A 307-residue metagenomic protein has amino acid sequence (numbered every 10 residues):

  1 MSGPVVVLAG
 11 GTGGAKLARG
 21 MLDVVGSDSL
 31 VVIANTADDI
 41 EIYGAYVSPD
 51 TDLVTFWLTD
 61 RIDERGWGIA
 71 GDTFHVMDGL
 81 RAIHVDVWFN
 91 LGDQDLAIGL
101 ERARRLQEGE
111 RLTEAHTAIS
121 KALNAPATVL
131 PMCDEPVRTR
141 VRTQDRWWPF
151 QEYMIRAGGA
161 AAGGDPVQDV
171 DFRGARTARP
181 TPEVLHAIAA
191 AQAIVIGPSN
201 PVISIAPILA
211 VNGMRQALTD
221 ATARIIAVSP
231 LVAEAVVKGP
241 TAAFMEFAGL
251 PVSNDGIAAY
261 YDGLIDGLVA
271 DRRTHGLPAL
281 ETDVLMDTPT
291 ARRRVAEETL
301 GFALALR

Functional and structural regions predicted by a protein language model:
M1-V6: Extreme N-terminal starter segment of soluble prokaryotic enzymes
K16-S29: A short, Lys/Arg-enriched amphipathic alpha-helix followed by its capping loop at the start of a domain
G26-D28, D220-I225: A short helix->loop->beta-strand "cap" motif at the edges of active sites that frequently abuts
A34-F172: Electropositive, gly/pro-rich neighborhoods at or near active sites that engage anionic ligands
Q168-I188: Active-site glycine-rich loop that binds ribose-phosphate moieties when present
A191-Q192: An anion/phosphate-binding loop that grips the pyrophosphate of nucleotide cofactors and donors
P207-R215: Charged helix-capping and loop-helix junction motifs
V237-R307: C-terminal functional extensions of proteins
